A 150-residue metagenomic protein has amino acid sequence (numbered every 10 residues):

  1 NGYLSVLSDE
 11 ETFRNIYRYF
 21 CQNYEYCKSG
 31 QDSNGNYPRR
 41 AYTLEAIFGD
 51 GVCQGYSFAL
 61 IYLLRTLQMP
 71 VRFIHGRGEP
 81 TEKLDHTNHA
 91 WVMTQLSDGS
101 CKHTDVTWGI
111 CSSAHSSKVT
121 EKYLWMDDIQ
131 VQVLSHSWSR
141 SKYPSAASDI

Functional and structural regions predicted by a protein language model:
N1-A46: Secondary-structure boundary elements
S5-F13, G49-S57, D85: Solvent-exposed, acidic/flexible segments
C21-N23, C27-G30, F48-G49, D85-T87 (+2 more regions): Repeated polar recognition positions within modular binding domains
K28-A41, D50, V71-D85: Catalytic cysteine-centered active-site loop
P38-D50, G99-V106: Short, well-ordered strand-loop elements centered on a beta-strand within folded domains, enriched for acidic residues
G55-I129: Hydrophobic/aromatic-rich core segments of domains that either
H115-I150: Low-complexity, Gly/Ser/Thr/Pro-rich intrinsically disordered linker/tail segments
